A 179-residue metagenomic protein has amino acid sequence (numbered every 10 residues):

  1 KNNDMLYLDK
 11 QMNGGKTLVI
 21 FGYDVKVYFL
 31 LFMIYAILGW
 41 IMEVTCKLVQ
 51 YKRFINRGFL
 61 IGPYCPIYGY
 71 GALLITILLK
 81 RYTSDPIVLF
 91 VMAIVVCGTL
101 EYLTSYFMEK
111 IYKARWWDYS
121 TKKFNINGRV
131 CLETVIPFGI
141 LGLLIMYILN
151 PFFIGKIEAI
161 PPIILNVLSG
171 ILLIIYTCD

Functional and structural regions predicted by a protein language model:
L6-D179: Aromatic-rich, lipid-facing transmembrane alpha helices and their immediate juxtamembrane interface loops in integral
